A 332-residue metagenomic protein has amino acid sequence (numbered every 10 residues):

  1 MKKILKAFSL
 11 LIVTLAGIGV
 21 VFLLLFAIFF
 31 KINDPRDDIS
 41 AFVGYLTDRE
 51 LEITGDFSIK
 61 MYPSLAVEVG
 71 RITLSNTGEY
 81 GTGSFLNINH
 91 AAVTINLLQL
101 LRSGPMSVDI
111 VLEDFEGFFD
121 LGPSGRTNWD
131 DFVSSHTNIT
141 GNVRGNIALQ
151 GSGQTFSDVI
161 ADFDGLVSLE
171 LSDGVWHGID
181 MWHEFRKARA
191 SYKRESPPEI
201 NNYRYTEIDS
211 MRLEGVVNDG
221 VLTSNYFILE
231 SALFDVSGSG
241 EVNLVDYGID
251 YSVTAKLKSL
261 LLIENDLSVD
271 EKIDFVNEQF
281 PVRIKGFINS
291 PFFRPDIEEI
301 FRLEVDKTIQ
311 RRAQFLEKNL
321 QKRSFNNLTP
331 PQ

Functional and structural regions predicted by a protein language model:
M1-A16, D158-D162, P198-Q332: Extended terminal
I12-F26: Single-pass alpha-helical transmembrane signal-anchor segments
L23-V111, G117, G122: Terminal hydrophobic membrane-targeting helix
D38, E52-D56, L74, W129-S135 (+6 more regions): Short structured motifs
R49-E50, E79-I95, S124-G151, I160-L166 (+3 more regions): Amphipathic hydrophobic-ligand
G55-D56, R71, H90, D109 (+7 more regions): Extracellular/lumenal ectodomain signal focusing on beta-strand-rich modules and carbohydrate-recognition contexts
I59-P63, T73-G78, A92-Q99, D114-T127 (+8 more regions): Beta-strand elements of well-folded, non-transmembrane domains
G104-L112, T127-R186, A190-E207, R212-L213 (+1 more regions): Glycine-rich, small/hydroxylated-residue low-complexity segments
